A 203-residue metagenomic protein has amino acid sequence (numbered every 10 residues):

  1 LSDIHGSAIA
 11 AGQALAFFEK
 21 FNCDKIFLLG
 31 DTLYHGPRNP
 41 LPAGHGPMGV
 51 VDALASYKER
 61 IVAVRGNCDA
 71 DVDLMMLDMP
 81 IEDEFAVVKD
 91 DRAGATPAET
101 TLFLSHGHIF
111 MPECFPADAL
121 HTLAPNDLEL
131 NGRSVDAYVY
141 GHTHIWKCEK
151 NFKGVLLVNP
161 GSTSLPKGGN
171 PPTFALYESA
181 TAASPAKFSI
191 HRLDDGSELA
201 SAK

Functional and structural regions predicted by a protein language model:
L1-D3, K25-D31, I61-N67, F103-H106 (+2 more regions): Active-site neighborhood of phospho(di)ester-bond hydrolases with catalytic His/Asp-centered motifs
L1-R92: Core catalytic region of metal-dependent phosphoesterases/phosphodiesterases, especially metallo-beta-lactamase-like
K20, K25, K58, R65 (+5 more regions): Context-gated lysine
H45, L193-D194: Phosphate/pyrophosphate-recognition segments in soluble nucleotide-handling domains
M79, E84-A86, T96-T101, H108-H191 (+1 more regions): Conserved beta-sheet core of the metallophosphoesterase superfamily
A95-T96, K203: Eukaryotic N-terminal low-complexity, Ser/Thr- and Lys/Arg-rich leader segments that predominantly function as
